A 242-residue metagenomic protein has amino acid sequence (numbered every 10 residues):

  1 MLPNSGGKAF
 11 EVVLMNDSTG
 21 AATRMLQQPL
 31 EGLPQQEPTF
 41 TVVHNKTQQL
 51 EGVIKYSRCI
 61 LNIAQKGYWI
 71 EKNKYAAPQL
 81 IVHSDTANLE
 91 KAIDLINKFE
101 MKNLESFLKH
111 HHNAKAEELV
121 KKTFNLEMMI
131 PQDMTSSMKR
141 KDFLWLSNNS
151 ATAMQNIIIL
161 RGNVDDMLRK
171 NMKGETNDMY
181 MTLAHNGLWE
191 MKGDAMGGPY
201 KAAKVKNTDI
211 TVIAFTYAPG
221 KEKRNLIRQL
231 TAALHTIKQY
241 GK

Functional and structural regions predicted by a protein language model:
M1-E11, A22, Q27, T39-T41 (+2 more regions): N-terminal "mature-domain start" segment
M1-G20, L30, K55-Y56, I60-A114 (+1 more regions): Solvent-exposed alpha-helical segments and adjacent loops that form catalytic or protein-interaction surfaces
M1-S18, T23-R24, P131-N177, N186-K192: Secretory pathway targeting signatures of secreted, lumenal, and periplasmic proteins
V12-Y56: N-terminal, post-signal-peptide region of Sec/Tat-exported proteins
A21-M25, G220-N225: Extracytoplasmic/secreted cell-surface and envelope-processing proteins
L26-P34, A92, I96, L168-M172 (+1 more regions): Hydrophobic, Leu/Ile/Phe/Ala-enriched alpha-helical segments that form helix-helix packing faces
T39, V43-T86, L168-R224, H235-K242: Signature of long, low-cysteine stretches enriched in small and polar/charged residues
A77, T86-A153: Acidic/His-rich structured neighborhood in mature extracellular/periplasmic domains
